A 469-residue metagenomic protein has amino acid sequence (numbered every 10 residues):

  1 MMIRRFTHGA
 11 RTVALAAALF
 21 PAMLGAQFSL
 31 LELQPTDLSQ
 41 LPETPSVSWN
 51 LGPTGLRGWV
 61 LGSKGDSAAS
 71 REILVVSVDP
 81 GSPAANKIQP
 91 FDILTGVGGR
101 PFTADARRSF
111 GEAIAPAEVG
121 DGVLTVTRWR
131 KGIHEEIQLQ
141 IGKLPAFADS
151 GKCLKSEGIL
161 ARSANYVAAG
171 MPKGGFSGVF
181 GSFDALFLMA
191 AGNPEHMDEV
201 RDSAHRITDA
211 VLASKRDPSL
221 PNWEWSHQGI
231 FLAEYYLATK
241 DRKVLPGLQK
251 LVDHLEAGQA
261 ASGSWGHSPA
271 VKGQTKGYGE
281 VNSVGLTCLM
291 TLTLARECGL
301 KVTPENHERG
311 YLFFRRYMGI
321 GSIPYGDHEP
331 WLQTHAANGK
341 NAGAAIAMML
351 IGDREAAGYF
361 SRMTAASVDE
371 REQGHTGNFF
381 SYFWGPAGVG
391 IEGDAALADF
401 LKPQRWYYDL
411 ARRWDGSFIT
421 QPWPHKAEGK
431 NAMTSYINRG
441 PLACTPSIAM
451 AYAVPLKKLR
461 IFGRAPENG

Functional and structural regions predicted by a protein language model:
Q27-S77, E136-F147: PDZ/PDZ-like peptide-tail recognition elements
L56-G96, R100-A104: PDZ/PDZ-like domain segments forming the peptide/carboxylate-binding groove, activating on the N-terminal beta-strands
G96-T127: PDZ domains, with a preference for the canonical peptide-binding region formed by the helix
A146-K152, S182-M197, H227-D241, T287-K301 (+3 more regions): Well-ordered alpha-helical scaffold segments within catalytic/enzyme domains
A146-V179, A190: Low-complexity, Ser/Thr/Pro/Gly-enriched N-terminal "stalk/linker" regions
C153, G358, G388, A395-G469: Terminal, non-catalytic domain-edge segments
E157-A168, A185, R201-L212, G229 (+10 more regions): Hydrophobic core segments within long, regular secondary-structure runs in both alpha- and beta-rich folds
S163-S177, I207-W223, L255-Y278, P304 (+3 more regions): Glycine- and aromatic-rich loop/turn segments at beta-sheet edges
